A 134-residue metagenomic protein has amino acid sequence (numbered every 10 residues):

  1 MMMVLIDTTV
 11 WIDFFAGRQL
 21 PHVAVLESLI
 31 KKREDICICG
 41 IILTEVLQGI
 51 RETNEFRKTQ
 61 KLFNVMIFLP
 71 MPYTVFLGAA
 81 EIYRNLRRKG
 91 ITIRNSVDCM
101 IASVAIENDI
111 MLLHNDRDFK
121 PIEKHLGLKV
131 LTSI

Functional and structural regions predicted by a protein language model:
M1-I38, Q48-K61: Short, well-structured N-terminal submotif of metal-dependent ribonuclease cores
M1-M3, A102, I106-I134: Acidic, PIN/NYN-like endoribonuclease modules and their adjacent C-terminal/linker elements
D7, C39, R94-N95, D116 (+1 more regions): Histidine- and aromatic-rich ligand-binding microenvironments
D7-T8, V46, A79, A105: Generic structural signal for small/hydrophobic residues in well-ordered secondary structure, especially within
W11-I12, L43-V46, F119: A generic structural signal for short hydrophobic patches within well-formed alpha-helices
V23, L43, F56-T59, F76-A79 (+1 more regions): A general structural signal for well-ordered alpha-helical segments in protein cores
I67-L113: Active-site neighborhoods of divalent-metal-dependent phosphate/nucleic-acid chemistry enzymes
